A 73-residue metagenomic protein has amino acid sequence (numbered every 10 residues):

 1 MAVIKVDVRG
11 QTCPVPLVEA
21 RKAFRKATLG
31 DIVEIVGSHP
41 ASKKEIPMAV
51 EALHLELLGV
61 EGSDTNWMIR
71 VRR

Functional and structural regions predicted by a protein language model:
M1-A27: An N-terminal amphipathic alpha-helical segment
D7-R9, V36, E61: Solvent-exposed beta-strand sheet faces enriched in polar/charged residues
L17-A20, E34, I46-P47: Hydrophobic alpha-helical segments
K26-V36: Short glycine-rich, basic-tinged beta-strand/loop micro-motifs
I32, K43-R73: C-terminal structural segments of small proteins and small subunits
H39-P40: Loop/turn elements at beta-strand to alpha-helix junctions within RNA-recognition modules
